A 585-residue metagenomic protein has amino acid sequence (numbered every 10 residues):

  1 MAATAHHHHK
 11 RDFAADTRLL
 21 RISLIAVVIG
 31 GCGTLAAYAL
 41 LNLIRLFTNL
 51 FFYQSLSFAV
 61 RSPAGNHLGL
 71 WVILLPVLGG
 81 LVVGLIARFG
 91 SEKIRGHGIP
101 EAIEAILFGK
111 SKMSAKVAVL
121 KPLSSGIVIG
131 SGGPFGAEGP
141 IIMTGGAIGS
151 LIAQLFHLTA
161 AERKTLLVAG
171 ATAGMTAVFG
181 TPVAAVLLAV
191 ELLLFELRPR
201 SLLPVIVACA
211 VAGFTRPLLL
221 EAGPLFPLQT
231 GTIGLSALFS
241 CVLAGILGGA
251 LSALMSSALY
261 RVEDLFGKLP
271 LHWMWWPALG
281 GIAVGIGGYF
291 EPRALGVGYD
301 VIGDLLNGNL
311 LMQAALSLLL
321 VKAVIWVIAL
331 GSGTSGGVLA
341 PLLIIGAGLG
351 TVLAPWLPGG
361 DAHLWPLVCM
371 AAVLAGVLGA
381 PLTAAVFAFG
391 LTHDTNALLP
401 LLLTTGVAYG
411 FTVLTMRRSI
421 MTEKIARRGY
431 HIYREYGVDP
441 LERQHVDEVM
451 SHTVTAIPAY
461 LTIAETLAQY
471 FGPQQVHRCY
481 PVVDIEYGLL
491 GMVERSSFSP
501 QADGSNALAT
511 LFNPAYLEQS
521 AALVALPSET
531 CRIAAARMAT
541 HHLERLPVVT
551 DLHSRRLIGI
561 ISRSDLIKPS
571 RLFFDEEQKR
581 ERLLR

Functional and structural regions predicted by a protein language model:
M1-R443, D447, S451-A464, H477-Y480 (+3 more regions): Alpha-helical transmembrane segments and immediately membrane-proximal extracytoplasmic
T422-T455, T462-F471, L489-E544, D551 (+1 more regions): Tandem CBS (Bateman) regulatory domains
V476-H477, R545: Cytosolic Rossmann-like ligand/nucleotide-binding regulatory domains
V483-I485, V549-L552: Short, acidic, Ser/Thr-enriched surface-loop or helix-capping motifs
